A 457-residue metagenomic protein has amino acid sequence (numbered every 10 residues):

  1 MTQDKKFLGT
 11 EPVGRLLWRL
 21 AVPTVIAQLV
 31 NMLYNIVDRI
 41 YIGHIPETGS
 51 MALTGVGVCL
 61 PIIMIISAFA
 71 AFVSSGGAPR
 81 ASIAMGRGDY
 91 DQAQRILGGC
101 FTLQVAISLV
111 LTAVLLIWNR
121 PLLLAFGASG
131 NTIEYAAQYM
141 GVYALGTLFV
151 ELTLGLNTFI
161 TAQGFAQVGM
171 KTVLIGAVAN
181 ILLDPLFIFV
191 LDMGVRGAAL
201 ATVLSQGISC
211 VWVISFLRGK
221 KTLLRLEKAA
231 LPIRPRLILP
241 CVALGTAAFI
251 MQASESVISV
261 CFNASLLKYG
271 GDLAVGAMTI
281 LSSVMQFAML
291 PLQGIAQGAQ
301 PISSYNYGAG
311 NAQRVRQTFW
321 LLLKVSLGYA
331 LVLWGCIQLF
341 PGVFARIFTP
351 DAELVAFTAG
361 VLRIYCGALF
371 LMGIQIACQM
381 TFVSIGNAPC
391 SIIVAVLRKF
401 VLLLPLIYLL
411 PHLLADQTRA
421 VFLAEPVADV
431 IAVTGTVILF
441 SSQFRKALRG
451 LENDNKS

Functional and structural regions predicted by a protein language model:
M1-T24, A81-L148, V190-T246, S303-A368 (+1 more regions): Short alpha-helical transmembrane segments in multi-pass integral membrane proteins
V25-P79, Y143-V150, L239-N306, S326-W334 (+3 more regions): Transmembrane helix-bundle signature of multi-pass secondary active exporters and lipid flippases
L33-I36, H44, S50, A84-R87 (+6 more regions): Helix-loop interface residues and adjacent transmembrane-helix termini in multi-pass membrane transporters, primarily
I36-I40, A113, P121, G155-F159 (+9 more regions): Alpha-helical transmembrane segments of multipass membrane proteins
L53-A113, V150-G169, A277-G335, L339-P341 (+1 more regions): Small-residue-rich hydrophobic transmembrane alpha-helices
S74, Y143-T161, T172-A177, A198-V211 (+4 more regions): Short runs within selected transmembrane alpha-helices of multi-pass transporters and secretion channels
S129, F165-A166, G194, G271 (+2 more regions): Short loop-to-helix capping motifs
